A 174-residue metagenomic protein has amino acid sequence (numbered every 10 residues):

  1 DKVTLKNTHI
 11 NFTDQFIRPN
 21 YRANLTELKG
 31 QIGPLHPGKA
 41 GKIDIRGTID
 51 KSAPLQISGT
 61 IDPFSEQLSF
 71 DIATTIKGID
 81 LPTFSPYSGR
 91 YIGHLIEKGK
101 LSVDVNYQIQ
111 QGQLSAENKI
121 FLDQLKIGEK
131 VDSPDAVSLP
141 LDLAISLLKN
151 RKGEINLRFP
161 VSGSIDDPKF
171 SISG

Functional and structural regions predicted by a protein language model:
D1-S85, G163, P168, G174: Elongated, acidic membrane-bridging lipid-handling scaffolds and related periplasm/extracellular "bridge/tunnel" systems
D62, E66, T75, H94-K100 (+1 more regions): Extended terminal
G89-I92: Extracellular loop and loop/strand-boundary signature of outer-membrane beta-barrel proteins
